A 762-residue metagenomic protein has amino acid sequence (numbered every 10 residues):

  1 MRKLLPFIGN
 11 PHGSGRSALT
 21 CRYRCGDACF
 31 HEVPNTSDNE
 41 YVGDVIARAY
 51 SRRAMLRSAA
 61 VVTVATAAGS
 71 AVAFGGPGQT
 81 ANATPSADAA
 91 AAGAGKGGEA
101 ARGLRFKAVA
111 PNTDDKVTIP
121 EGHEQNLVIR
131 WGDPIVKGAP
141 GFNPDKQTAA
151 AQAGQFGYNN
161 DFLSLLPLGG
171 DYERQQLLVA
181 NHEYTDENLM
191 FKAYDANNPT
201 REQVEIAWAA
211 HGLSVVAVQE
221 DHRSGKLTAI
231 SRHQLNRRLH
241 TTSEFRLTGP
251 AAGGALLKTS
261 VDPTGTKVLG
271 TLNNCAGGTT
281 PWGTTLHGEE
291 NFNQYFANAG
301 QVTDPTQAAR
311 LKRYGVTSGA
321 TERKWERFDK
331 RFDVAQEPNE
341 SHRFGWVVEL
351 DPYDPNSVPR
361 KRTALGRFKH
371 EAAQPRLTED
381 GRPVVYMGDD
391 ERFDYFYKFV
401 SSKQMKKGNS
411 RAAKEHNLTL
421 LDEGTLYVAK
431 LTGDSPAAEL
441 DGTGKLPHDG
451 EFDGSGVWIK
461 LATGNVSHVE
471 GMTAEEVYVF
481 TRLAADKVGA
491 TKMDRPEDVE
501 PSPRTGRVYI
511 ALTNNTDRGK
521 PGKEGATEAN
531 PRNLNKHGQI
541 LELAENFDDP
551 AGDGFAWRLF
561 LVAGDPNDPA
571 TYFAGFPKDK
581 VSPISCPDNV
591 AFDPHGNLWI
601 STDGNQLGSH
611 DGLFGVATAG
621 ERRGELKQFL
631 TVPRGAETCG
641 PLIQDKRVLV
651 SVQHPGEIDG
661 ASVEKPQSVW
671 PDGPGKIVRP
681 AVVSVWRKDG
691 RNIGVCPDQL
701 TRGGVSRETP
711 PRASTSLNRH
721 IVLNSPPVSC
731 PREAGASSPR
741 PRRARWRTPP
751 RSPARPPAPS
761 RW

Functional and structural regions predicted by a protein language model:
M1-Y50: N-terminal secretory signal peptides
R48, A54-P77: N-terminal export signals
E99-P281, L286-N293, V302-V358, R382 (+6 more regions): Long, well-ordered hydrophobic secondary-structure segments characteristic of membrane-embedded and membrane-proximal
D114-R130, G138-A153, R223-G265, V348-R367 (+4 more regions): Blade-edge beta-strand/turn elements of extracellular beta-propeller and related beta-sheet repeat scaffolds
A151-L165, P263-A276, K487-D498, F576-A591 (+1 more regions): Signature of short aromatic-glycine-proline-rich micro-motifs recurring in repeat-based ectodomains
R201-A207, S224-R237, D394-F480, A484 (+6 more regions): Beta-propeller fold recognition
H211-V218, R343-P352, F399-V400, N535-N546 (+2 more regions): Beta-propeller blade signature
D579-A619: Loop/turn-rich, solvent-exposed surfaces of beta-rich toroidal or solenoidal domains
